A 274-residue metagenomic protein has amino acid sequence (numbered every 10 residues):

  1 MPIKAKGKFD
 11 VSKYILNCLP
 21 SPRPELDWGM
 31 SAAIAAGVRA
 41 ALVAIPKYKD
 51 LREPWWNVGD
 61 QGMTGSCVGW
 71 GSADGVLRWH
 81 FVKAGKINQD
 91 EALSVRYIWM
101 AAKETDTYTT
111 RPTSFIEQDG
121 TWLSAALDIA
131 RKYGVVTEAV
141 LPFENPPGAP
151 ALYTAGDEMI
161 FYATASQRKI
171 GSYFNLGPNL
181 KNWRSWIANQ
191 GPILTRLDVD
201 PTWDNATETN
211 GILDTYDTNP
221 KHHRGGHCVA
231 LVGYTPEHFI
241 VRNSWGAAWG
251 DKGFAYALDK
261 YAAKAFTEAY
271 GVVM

Functional and structural regions predicted by a protein language model:
M1-L93, F115-L141: Structured alpha-helical subdomains that flank or immediately precede key functional sites
P2-G7, I45, G69, A73-L77 (+2 more regions): Predominantly the structural core of cysteine protease catalytic domains
Q89-Y108: Acidic helix-start/capping segments at beta-turn-to-alpha-helix junctions
